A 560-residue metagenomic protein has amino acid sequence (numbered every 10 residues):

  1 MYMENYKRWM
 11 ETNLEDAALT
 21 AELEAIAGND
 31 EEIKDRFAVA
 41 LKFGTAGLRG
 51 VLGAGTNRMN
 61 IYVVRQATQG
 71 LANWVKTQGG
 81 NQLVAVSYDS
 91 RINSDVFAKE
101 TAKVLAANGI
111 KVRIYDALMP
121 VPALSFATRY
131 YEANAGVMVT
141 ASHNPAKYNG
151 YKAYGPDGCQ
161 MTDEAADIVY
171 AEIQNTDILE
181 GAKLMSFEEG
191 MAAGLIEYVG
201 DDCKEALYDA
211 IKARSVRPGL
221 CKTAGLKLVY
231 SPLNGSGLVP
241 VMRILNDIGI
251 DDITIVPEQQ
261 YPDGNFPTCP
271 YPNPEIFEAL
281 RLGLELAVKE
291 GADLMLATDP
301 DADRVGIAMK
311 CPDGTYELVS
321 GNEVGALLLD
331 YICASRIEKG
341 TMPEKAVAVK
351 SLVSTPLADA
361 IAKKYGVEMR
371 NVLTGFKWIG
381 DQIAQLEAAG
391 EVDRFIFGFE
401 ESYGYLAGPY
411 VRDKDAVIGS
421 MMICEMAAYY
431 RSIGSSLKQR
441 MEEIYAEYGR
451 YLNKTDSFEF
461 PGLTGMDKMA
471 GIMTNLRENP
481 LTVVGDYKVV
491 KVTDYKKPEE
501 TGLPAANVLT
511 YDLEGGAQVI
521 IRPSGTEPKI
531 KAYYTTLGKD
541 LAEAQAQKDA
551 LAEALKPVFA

Functional and structural regions predicted by a protein language model:
E4-T101, N108, G190-A224, S236: An N-terminal, well-structured beta->alpha segment
E32-F37, L41, N149-A279, L286-A287: Gly/Ser/Thr-enriched, mixed-charge loops and adjacent short helices that form phosphate/oxyanion-binding elements
F37-N57, A141-N144, L228, P232-I244 (+4 more regions): Conserved phosphate/anionic-ligand binding catalytic regions in large, soluble enzymes, centered on
A85-Y148, D251-G306: N-terminal small/polar loop signature for handling phosphorylated ligands or for N-terminal nucleophile
V96-L105, Y148-G155, D303-N322, A358: Short Gly/Thr/Asp-enriched flexible loops that form oxyanion-binding sites at enzyme active sites
Y154-L184, N322-K345, K350-I361, A416: Glycine-rich phosphate-binding loop plus the immediately following alpha-helix
V288, A292-L294, T315-E317, S335-R522 (+3 more regions): Phosphate-binding and adjacent anionic-ligand microenvironments
